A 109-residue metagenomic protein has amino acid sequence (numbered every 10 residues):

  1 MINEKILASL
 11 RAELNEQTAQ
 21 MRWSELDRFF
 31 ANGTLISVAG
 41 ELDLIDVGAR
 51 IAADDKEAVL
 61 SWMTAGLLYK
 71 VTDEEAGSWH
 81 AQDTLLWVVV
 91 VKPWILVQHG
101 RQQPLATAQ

Functional and structural regions predicted by a protein language model:
M1-R50: N-terminal, charge-rich interaction modules
M21, G33-I36, G66, K70 (+2 more regions): Short secondary-structure junctions and interdomain/linker hinges
F30-A31, A39, T64, H80 (+1 more regions): Generic, ordered loop/turn and secondary-structure boundary motif
A31-T34, D43, D55-K56, T84-W87 (+1 more regions): Generic structural motif recognizing short loop/turn segments at the entrances and edges of beta-strands
D46-E74, S78: Short, hydrophobic/π-rich interface segment
K70-Q109: Short, compact, well-ordered microdomains
